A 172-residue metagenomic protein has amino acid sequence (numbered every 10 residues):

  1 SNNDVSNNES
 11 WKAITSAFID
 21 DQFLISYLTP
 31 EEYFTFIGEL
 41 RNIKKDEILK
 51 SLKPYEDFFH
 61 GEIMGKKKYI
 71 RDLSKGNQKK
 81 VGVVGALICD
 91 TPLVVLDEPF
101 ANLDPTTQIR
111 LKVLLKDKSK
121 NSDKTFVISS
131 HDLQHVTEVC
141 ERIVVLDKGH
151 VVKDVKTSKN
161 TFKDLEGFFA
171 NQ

Functional and structural regions predicted by a protein language model:
Y69-L73: Conserved ABC ATPase signature
V83: Hydrophobic anchor residue at the start of the ABC signature
I88-P92: A short, proline-enriched helix->beta-strand linker immediately N-terminal to the Walker B motif in ABC-type P-loop
V94-E98: Catalytic Walker B motif of ABC-type/P-loop ATPase nucleotide-binding domains
P105-T107: Helix N-cap at the start of a conserved alpha-helix in ABC-type nucleotide-binding domains
I109-N121: Helical segment within the ABC ATPase nucleotide-binding domain
S129-H131: H-loop/switch region of ABC-family ATPase nucleotide-binding domains
